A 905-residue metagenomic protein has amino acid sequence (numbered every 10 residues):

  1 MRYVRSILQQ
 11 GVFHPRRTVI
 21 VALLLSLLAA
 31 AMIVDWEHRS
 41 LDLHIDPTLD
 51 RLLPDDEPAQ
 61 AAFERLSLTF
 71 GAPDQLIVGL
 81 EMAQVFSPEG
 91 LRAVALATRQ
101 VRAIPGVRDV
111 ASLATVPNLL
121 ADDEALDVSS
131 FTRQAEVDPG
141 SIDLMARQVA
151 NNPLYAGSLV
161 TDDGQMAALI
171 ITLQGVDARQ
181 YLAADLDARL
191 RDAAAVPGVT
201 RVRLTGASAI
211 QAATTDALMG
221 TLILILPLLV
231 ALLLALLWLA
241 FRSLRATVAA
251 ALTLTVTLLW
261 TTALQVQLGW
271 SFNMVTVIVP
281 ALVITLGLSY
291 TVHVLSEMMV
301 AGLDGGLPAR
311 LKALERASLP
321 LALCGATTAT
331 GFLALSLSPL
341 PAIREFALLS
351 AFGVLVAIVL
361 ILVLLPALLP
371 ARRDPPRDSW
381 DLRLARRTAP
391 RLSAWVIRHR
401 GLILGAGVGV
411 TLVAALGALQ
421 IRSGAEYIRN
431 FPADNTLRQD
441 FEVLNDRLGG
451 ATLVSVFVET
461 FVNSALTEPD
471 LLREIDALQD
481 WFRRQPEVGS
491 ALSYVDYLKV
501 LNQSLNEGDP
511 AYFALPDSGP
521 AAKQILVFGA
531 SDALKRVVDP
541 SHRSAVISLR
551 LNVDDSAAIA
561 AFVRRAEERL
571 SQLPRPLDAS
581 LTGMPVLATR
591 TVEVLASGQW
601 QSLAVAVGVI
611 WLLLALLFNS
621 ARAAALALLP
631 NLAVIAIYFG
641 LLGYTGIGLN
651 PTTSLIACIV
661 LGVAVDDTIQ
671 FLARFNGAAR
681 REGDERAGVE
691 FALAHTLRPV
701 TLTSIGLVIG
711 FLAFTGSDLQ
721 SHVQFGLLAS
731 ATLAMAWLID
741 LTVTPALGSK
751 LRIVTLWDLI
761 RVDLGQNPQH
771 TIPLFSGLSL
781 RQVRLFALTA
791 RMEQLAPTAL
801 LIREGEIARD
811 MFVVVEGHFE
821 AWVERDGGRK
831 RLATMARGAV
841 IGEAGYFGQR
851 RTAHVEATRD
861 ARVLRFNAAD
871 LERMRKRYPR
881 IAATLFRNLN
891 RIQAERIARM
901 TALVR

Functional and structural regions predicted by a protein language model:
M1-H44, P366-A367, S379-Y427, Q439 (+2 more regions): Signature of alpha-helical transmembrane segments and their immediate interfacial
T18, W36-Q84, L91, E136-V160 (+6 more regions): Solvent-exposed, non-transmembrane loop/terminal regulatory segments of multi-pass membrane proteins
L68, R92, E136-L239, S243-L244 (+2 more regions): Extracytoplasmic
G220-F272, L337-P341, Q601-I647, G716: Interfacial segments of transmembrane alpha-helices in multi-pass membrane proteins
L236, Q265, A322-L365, L369 (+3 more regions): Hydrophobic, glycine/alanine-rich multi-pass transmembrane helices and their short helix-loop junctions in large
A301-A326, A679-L702: Helix-loop junctions and hydrophobic alpha-helical segments within the transmembrane domains of large membrane
R400-G519, P768, Q794, A799: Juxtamembrane segments of multi-pass membrane proteins
L800-D860, A868-R875, N890: Cyclic nucleotide-binding regulatory domains
